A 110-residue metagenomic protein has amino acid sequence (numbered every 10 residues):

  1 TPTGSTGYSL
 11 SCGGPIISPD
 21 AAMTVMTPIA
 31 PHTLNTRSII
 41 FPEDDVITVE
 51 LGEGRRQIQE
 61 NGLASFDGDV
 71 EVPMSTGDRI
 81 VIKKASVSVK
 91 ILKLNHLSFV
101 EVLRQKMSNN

Functional and structural regions predicted by a protein language model:
T6-N110: Catalytic phosphate-donor-binding core of small-molecule kinases
